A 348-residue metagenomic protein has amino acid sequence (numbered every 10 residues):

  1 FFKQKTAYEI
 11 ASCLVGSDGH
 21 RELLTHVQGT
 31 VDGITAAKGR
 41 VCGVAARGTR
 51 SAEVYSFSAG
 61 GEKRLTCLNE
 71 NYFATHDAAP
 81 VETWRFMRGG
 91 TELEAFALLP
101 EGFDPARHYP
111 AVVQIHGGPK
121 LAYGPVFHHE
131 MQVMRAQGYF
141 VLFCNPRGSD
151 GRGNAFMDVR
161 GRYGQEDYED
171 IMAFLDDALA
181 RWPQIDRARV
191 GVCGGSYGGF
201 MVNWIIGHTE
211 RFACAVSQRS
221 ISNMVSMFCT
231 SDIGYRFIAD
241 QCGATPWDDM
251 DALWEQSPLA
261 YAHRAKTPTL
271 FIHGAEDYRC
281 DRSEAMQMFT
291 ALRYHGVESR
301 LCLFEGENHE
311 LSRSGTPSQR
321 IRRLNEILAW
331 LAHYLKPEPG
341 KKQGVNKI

Functional and structural regions predicted by a protein language model:
F1-H20: Single conserved hydrophobic/aromatic residue that forms the stacking wall/gate of nucleotide- or nucleobase-binding
S12, T49-S56: Structural motif
S17, C42-T49, S58: Beta-strand C-termini and the immediately following turn/loop, strongest in propeller blades
S17-D32, F57-E82, E169: Multi-bladed beta-propeller domains
L68-A188, C193-G195, C229-R236: Cap/lid segment of the alpha/beta-hydrolase catalytic domain
F143-I348: Active-site-proximal cap/loop segments of hydrolase catalytic domains
